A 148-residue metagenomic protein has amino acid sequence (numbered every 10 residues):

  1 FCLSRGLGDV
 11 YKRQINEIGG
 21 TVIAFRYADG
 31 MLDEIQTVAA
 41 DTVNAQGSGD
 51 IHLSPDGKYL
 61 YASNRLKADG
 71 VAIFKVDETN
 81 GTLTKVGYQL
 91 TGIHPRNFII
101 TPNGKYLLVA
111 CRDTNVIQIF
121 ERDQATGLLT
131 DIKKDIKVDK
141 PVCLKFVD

Functional and structural regions predicted by a protein language model:
F1-Y11: Single conserved hydrophobic/aromatic residue that forms the stacking wall/gate of nucleotide- or nucleobase-binding
G8, D56-K58, N103-K105: Short coil/turn segments that connect the beta-strands within blades of beta-propeller domains
E17-I18, Y27, R65-L66, R112-D113 (+1 more regions): Short loop/turn segments immediately following the C-termini of beta-strands
F25-M31, F74-G81, E121-L128: Short loop/turn segments immediately following beta-strands, especially the blade-tip and inter-blade linker loops
I35-T42, T84-Q89, D131-I136: A short beta-strand motif characteristic of beta-propeller blades
